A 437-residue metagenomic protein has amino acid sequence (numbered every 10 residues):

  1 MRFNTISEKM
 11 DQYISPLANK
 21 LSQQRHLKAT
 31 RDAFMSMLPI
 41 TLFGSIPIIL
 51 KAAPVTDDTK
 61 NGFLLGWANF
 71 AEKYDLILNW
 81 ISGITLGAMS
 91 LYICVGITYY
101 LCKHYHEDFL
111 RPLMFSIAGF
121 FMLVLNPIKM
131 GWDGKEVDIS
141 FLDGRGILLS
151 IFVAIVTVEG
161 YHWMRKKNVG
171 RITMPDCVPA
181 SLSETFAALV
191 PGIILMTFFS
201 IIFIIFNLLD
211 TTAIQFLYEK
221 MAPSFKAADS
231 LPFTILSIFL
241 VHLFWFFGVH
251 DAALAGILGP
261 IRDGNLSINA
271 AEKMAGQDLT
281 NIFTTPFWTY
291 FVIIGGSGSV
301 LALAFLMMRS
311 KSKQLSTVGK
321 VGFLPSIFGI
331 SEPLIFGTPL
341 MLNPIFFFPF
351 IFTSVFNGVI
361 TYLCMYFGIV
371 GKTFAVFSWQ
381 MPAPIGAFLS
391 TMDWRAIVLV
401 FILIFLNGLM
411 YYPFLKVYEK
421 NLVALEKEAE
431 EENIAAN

Functional and structural regions predicted by a protein language model:
R2-L21, T56, K60-L65, E72 (+3 more regions): Transmembrane alpha-helical segments and their short flanking loops that form helix-hairpins/helix-helix interfaces
N19, Q23-R171, M341: Early transmembrane hairpin of solute transport permeases
S36-A52, Y92-L101, S116-P127, I151-H162 (+5 more regions): Hydrophobic core segments of alpha-helical transmembrane domains in multi-pass membrane transport and ion-translocation
S45-N69, F206-S224, L231, V249-N265 (+1 more regions): Interfacial/capping segments of alpha-helical transmembrane domains
G66-L76, F186-G192, A222-L236, S267-L279: Membrane-interfacial loop-to-helix junctions in multi-pass transporters
L76-I93, D229-V249, L279-G298, G386-L409: Hydrophobic alpha-helical transmembrane segments
F109, L125-F152, V156-P232: Membrane-interface helix-loop-helix junctions at boundaries between adjacent transmembrane segments
D263-S354: Helix-loop-helix junctions within the multi-pass membrane cores of secondary transporters/permeases
